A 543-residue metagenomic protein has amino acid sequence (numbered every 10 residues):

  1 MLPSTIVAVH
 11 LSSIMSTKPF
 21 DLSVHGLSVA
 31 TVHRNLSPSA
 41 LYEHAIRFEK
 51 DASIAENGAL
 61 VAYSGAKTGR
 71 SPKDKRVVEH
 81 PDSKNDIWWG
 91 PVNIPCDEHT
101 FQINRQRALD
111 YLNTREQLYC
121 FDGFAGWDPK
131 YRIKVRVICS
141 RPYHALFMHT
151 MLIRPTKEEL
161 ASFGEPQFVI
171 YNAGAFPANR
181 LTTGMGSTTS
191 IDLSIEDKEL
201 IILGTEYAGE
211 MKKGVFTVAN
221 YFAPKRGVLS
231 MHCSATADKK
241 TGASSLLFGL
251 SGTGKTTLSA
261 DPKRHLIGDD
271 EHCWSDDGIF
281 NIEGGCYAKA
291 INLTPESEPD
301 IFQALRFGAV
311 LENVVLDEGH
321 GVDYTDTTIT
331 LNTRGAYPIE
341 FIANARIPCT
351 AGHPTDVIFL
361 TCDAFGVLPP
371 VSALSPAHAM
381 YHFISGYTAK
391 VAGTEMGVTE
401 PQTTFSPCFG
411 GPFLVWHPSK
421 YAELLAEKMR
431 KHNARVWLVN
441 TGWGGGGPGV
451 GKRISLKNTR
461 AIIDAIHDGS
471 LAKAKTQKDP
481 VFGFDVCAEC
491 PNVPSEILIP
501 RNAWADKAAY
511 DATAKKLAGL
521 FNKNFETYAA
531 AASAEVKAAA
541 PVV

Functional and structural regions predicted by a protein language model:
H10-A161: N-terminal accessory targeting/assembly segments
T17-A59, A66, P224, H232-L250 (+3 more regions): Glycine-rich, often acidic-flanked micro-motifs that create phosphate/phosphodiester-binding or positioning elements
W88, S194-E199, Q402-C408: Gly-rich Lys/Arg/Thr-decorated short loops/hinges at beta-loop-alpha junctions or inter-strand turns that position
F163-G184, A208: Carboxylate/His-rich catalytic cores and anion/metal-binding grooves
T183-F222: Charged, amphipathic alpha-helical linker segments immediately N-terminal to NTP-binding catalytic cores
K255: Conserved lysine of the Walker
D270: A cross-family detector of function-defining hotspots
N502, A509, T513-V543: Generic C-terminus detector
